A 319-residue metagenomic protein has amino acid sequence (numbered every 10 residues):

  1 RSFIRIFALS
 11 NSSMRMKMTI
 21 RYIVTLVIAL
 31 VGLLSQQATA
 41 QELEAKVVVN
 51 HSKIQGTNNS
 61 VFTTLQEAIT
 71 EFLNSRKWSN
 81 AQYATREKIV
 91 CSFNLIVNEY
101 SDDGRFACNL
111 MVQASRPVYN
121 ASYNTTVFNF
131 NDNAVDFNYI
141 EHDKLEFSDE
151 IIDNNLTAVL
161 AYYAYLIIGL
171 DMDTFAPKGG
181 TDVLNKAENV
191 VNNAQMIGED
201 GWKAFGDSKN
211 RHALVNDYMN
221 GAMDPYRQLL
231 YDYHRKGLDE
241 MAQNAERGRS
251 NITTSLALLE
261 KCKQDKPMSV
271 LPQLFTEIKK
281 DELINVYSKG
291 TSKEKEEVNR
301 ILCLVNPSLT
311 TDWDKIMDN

Functional and structural regions predicted by a protein language model:
R5-I6, S10-S12: Short, positively charged and aromatic/hydrophobic N-terminal segments
R15-T25, S35: Bacterial N-terminal signal peptides that target proteins for export
L34-A40: Sec/Tat signal peptide C-region and signal peptidase I cleavage site
Q41-A107, V118-N120: Start-of-domain marker
V48, H234-N319: A cross-kingdom marker for long, charged
T70-W78, G169-D173, I284, S288: Sec-exported extracytoplasmic/periplasmic mature domains
G104-N216: Acidic/His-rich structured neighborhood in mature extracellular/periplasmic domains
G179-M268, P272: Flexible, glycine-rich surface segments
